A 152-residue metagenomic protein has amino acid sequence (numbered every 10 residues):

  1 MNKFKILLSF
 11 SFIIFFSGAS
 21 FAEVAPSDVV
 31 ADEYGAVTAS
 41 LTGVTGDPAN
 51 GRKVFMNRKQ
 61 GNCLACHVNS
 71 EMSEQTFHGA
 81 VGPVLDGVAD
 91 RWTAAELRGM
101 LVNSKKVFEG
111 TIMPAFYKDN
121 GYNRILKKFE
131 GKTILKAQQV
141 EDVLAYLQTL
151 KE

Functional and structural regions predicted by a protein language model:
M1-L8: Bacterial N-terminal signal peptides that target proteins for export
S17-A19: N-terminal signal peptide c-region/cleavage motif recognized by signal peptidases
V24-R58: Electrostatic cytochrome c docking/interface patches
T38-L41, V84-G87, F129-T133: Second-shell loop/turn segments in exported
V44-T45, V54, V68-N103, I112-L126: Gly/Gly-Pro-rich "capping" loops immediately C-terminal to redox-active cysteine motifs in periplasmic/lumenal
A49-L64, Q75-G79, T133-Q138: Sequence context surrounding c-type heme c attachment/ligation sites in exported
G51, K59-S70, L97, V143 (+1 more regions): The canonical Cys-X-X-Cys-His
R98-M100, K106, F116-E152: C-terminal capping alpha-helices of c-type cytochrome domains
